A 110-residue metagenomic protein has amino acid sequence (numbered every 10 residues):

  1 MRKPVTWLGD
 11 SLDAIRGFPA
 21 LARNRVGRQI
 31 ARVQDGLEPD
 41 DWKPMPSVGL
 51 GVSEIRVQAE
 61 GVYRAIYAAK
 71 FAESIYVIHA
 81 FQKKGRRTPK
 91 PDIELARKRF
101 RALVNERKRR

Functional and structural regions predicted by a protein language model:
M1-V62, F71-I75, Q82-R110: Basic, Lys/Arg-enriched alpha-helical interface segments
I66: Short, surface-exposed charged micro-motifs
